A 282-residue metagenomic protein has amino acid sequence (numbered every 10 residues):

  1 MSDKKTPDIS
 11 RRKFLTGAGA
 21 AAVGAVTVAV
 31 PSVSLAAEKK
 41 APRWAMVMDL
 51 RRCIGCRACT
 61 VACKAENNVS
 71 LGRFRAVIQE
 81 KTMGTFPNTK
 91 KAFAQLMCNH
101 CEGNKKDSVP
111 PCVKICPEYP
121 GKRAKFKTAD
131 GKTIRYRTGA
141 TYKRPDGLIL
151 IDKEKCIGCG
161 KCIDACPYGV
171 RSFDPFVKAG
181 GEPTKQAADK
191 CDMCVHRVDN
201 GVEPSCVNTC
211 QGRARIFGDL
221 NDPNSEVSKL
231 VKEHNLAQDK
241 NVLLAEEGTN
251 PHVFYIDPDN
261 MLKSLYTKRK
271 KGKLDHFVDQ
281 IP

Functional and structural regions predicted by a protein language model:
S2-A22: N-terminal secretory signal peptides and thylakoid transit peptides that target proteins across membranes
R11, R52, H100-E102, K155 (+2 more regions): Short, flexible loop/turn elements at secondary-structure junctions
V28, V33-L35, A58-E80, K105-I157 (+3 more regions): Iron-sulfur cluster-binding cysteine motifs and their immediate structural context in ferredoxin-like electron-transfer
A37-K40: Cleaved targeting-peptide boundary
R43-K64: Mature N-terminal segment immediately following signal peptide/propeptide cleavage in secreted/periplasmic
W44-R51, F93, D199-P204: Immediate flanking context of iron-sulfur cluster ligation sites
T85-E102, I163-V170, A188-N200, H234-P258: Short Fe-S-cluster ligation motifs
S205-P282: Long, compositionally biased charged/polar accessory segments in the mid-to-C-terminal portions of proteins
